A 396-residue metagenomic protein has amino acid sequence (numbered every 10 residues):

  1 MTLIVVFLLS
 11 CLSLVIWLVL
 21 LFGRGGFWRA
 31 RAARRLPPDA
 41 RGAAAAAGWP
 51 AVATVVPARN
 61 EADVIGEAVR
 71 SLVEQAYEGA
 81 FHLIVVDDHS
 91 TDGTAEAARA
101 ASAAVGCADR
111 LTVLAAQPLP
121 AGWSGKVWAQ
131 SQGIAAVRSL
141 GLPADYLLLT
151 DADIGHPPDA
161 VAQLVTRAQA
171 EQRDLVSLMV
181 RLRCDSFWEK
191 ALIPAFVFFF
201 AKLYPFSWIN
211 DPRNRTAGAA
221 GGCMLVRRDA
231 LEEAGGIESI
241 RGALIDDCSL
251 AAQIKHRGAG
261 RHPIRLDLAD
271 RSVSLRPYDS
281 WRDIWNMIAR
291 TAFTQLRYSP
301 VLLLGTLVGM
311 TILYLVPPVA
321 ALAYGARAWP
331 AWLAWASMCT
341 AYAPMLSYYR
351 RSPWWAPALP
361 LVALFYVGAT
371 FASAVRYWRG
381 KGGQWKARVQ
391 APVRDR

Functional and structural regions predicted by a protein language model:
M1-A45, I193-P194, F206, Y366: N-terminal membrane-anchoring/stem segments of glycan-assembly enzymes
R29-L36, E61-E74: Short, well-formed alpha-helical segments that are part of the catalytic scaffolds of diverse glycosyltransferases
P50-A53, H82: Cell-envelope/extracellular polymer assembly enzymes that use nucleotide-activated donors
V69-L119: Acidic donor-binding segment of Leloir-type glycosyltransferases
G93, T150-R167: Acidic donor-binding/catalytic loop of UDP-sugar-dependent glycosyltransferases, especially processive GT2
Q130, L147: Short aromatic/hydrophobic "clamp" motif used to bind/position activated sugar donors
A168, D174-K202, D229-E232, I237-L302 (+3 more regions): Catalytic donor/gating beta->alpha subdomain of glycosyltransferases that bind UDP-sugars
L302-G380: Membrane-embedded multi-pass helical conduit in multi-pass membrane proteins, especially envelope-biosynthetic
